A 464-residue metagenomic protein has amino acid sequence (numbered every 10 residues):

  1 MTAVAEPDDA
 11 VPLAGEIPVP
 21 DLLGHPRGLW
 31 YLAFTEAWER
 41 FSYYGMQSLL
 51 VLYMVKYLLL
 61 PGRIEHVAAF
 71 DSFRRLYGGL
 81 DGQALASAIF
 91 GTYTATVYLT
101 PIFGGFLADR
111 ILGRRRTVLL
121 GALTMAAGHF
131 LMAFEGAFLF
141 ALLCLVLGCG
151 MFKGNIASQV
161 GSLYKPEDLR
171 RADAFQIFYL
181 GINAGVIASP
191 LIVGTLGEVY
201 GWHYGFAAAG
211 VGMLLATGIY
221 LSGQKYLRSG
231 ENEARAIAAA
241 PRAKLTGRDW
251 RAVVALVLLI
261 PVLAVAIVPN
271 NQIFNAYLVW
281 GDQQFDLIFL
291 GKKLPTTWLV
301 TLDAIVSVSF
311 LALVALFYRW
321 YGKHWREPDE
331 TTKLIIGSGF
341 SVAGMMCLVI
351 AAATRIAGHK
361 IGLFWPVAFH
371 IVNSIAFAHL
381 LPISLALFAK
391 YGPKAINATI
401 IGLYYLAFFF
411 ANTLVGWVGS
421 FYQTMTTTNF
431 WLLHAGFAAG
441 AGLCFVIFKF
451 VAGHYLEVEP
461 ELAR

Functional and structural regions predicted by a protein language model:
M1-G28, P166-E167, V193-K292, V314 (+2 more regions): Intracellular loop-helix junctions on the cytosolic face of multi-pass helical membrane proteins
A37, G128, A137-F152, A357-H379: Hydrophobic core of transmembrane alpha-helices in multi-pass small-molecule transporters, especially MFS/SLC-type
S87-F106, T301-V314: Central cavity-lining transmembrane alpha-helices of secondary-active solute carriers, predominantly the Major
V97, R170-E198, G205-A216, Y220 (+2 more regions): Glycine-rich segments within core transmembrane alpha-helices of 12-TM secondary carriers
T100-F130: Conserved MFS/SLC helix-loop-helix module at the cytosolic interface between two early adjacent transmembrane helices
L123-L139, S338-G358: C-terminal ends and interior cores of transmembrane alpha-helices in multi-pass membrane transporters/permeases
T195-V211, E327-T332, I361, S420-G440: A membrane-interface helix-boundary motif in multi-pass transporters
S222, K292-K323, I336-M345: Transmembrane alpha-helices of Major Facilitator/SLC transporters
